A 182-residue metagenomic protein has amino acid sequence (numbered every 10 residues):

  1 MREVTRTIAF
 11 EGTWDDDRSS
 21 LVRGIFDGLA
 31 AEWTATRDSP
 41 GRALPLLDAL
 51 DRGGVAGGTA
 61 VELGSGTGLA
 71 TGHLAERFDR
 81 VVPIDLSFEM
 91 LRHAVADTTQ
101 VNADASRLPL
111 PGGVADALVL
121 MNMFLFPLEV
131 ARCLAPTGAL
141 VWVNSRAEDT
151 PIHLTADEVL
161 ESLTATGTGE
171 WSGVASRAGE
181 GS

Functional and structural regions predicted by a protein language model:
M1-V55: Conserved class I S-adenosyl-L-methionine
G58, D79, D116: Conserved acidic residues
V61, G66-R107: Class I SAM-dependent methyltransferase SAM/SAH-binding core
S106-L118: A short acidic, Gly/Pro-enriched loop at the edge of an enzyme's catalytic core that lines a small-molecule cofactor
D116-L128: A short SAM/SAH-binding and catalytic strip from SAM-dependent methyltransferases
P127-A139: A short glycine-rich, Lys/Arg-flanked "PGG" loop and its adjoining helix->strand segment in the class I
A139-T166: Conserved class I S-adenosyl-L-methionine
A165, G169-S182: Core SAM-dependent methyltransferase catalytic element
